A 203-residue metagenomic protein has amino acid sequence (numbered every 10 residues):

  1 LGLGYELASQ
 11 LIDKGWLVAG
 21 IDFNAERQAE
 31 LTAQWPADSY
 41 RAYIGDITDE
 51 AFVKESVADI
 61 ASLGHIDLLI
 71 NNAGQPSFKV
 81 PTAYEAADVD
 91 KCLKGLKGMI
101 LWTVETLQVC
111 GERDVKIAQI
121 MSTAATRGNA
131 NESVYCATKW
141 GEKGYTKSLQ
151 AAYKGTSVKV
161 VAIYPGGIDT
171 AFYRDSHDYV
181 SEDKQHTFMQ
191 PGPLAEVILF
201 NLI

Functional and structural regions predicted by a protein language model:
L1-L17: Canonical Rossmann dinucleotide-binding motif of NAD(H)/NADP(H)-dependent dehydrogenases/reductases, specifically
K54, P76-D90, N131-V134, Y173: Conserved mid-core segment of classical short-chain dehydrogenase/reductases
I66-G74, G95, Q119, V161: Rossmann-fold scaffold of SDR-type NAD(P)-dependent oxidoreductases
Q75, T82-L101, A118, E142: Catalytic Tyr-X3-Lys loop
T103, T138: Active-site helix of classical SDR
C110, R127, S148-V158: Active-site-adjacent segment of SDR/Rossmann-fold oxidoreductases
S122: Residue(s) in the substrate-gating loop at a strand-loop-helix junction that position the organic substrate next
A162-I163, S181-I203: C-terminal helical subdomain
